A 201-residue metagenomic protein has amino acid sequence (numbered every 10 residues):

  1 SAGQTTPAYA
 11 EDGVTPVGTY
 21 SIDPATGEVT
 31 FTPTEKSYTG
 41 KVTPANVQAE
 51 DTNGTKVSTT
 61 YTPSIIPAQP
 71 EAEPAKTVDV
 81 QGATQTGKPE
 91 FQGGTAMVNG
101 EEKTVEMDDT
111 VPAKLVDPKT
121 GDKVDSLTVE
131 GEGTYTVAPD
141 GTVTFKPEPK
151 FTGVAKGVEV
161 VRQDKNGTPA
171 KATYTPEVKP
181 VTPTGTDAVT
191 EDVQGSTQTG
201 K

Functional and structural regions predicted by a protein language model:
S1, P44-A45, T52-M107, G157 (+1 more regions): Extracellular interdomain linkers/hinges and stalk-like, low-complexity segments in secreted or single-pass
S1-T15, A96-V129: Change to "...patches in solvent-exposed regions of secreted, membrane-anchored, or virion-exposed structural
A2, T6-P7, Y20-I22, P70-A72 (+3 more regions): Generic structural motif
E11-T59, S126-A172: Acidic, turn/loop-rich segments in luminal/extracellular domains of secretory-pathway and cell-surface proteins
D12, D23, D51, D79 (+7 more regions): Acidic-enriched, low-complexity/disordered segments with a strong bias for Aspartate over Glutamate
G18-Y20, A83, A113, D125-L127 (+7 more regions): Conserved positions within tandem-repeat grammars
